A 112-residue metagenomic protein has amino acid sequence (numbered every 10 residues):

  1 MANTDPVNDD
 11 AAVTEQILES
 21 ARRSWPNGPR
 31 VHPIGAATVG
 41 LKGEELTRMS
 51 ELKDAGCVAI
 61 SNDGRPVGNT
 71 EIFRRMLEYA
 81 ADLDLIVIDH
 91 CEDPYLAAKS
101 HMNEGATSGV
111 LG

Functional and structural regions predicted by a protein language model:
M1-N103: Divalent-metal coordination cores built from histidine and acidic residues
N103-G112: Short glycine/proline- and charge-enriched loop/turn segments that cap or connect secondary-structure elements
